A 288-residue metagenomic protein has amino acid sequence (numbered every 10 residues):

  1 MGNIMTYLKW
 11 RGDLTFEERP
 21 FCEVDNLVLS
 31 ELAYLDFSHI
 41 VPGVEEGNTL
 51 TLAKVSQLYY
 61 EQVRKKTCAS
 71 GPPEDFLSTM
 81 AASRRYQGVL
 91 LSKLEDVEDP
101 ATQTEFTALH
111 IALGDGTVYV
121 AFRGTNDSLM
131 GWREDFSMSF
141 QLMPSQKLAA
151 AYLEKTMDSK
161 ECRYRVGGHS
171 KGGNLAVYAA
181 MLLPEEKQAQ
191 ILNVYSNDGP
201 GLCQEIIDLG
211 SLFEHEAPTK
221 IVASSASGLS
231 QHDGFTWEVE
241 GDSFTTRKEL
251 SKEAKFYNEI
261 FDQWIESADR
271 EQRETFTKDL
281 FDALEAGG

Functional and structural regions predicted by a protein language model:
G2-V24, L29-V44, T49-G88, S92-V118 (+3 more regions): Alpha/beta hydrolase fold serine-hydrolase catalytic domain that processes acyl esters and thioesters
G167-G172, A176: Gly/Ala-rich beta-loop-alpha elbow adjacent to hydrolase catalytic centers
A176-E185: Short glycine-enriched nucleophile-adjacent loop and the immediately C-terminal alpha-helix near the catalytic center
